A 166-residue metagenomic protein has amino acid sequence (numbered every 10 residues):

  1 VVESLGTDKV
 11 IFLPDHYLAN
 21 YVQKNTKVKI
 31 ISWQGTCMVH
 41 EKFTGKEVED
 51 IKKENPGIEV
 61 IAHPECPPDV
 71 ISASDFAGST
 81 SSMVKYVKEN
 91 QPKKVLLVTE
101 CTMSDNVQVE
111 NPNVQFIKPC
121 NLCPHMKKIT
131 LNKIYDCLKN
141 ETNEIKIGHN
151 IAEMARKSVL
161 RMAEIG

Functional and structural regions predicted by a protein language model:
V1-G166: The feature marks the mature, well-folded catalytic cores of soluble enzymes
